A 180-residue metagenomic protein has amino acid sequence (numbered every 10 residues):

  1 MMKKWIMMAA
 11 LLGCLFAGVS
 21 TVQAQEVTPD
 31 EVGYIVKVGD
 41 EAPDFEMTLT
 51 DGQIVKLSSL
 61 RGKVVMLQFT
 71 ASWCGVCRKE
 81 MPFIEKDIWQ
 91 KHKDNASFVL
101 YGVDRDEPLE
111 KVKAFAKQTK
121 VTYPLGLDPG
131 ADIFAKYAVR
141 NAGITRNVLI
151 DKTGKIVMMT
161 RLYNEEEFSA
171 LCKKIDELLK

Functional and structural regions predicted by a protein language model:
M1-A9: Bacterial N-terminal signal peptides that target proteins for export
A9-G18: Bacterial N-terminal signal peptides
V22-D44, A114: N-proximal helix/coil linker or "cap" segments that precede and/or mark the start of modular domains
A42-P43, V65, I144-R146: Short loop/turn microsegments at loop-to-beta-strand junctions
V55-G75: Short active-site neighborhood of thiol/selenol oxidoreductases, capturing the structured segment around
K63-V64, K79-G102, K117: Conserved helix-turn-beta segment immediately C-terminal to the redox Cys motif in thioredoxin-like folds
A96-L109, V121-A131: Thiol-based oxidoreductase modules, predominantly thioredoxin-like and allied folds used for disulfide exchange
K117-T122, D128-D176: Thiol/disulfide oxidoreductase modules built on the thioredoxin-like
